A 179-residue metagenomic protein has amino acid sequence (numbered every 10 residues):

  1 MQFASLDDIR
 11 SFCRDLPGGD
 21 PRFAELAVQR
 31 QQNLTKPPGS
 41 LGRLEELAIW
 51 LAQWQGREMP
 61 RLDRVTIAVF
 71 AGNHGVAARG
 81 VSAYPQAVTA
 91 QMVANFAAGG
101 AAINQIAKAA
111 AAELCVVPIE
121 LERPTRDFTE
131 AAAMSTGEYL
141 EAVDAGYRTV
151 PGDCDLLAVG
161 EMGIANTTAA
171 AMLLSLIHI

Functional and structural regions predicted by a protein language model:
G18-P60: An N-cap/entry alpha-helix motif that binds or orients negatively charged groups
V28-Q32, Y84-A87, E122-A133: Gly-rich Lys/Arg/Thr-decorated short loops/hinges at beta-loop-alpha junctions or inter-strand turns that position
R57-D63, V150-G152, N166: Solvent-exposed alpha-helices and their adjacent loops that cap or buttress functional pockets in soluble metabolic
R61-V117: Active-site cofactor/substrate anionic-group-binding motifs, chiefly glycine- and Lys/Arg-rich phosphate-binding loops
A78, V159, I164-A171: Short glycine/serine/threonine-rich phosphate/pyrophosphate-binding segments that cradle anionic phosphate groups
V117-Y147: Small/polar-residue-rich loop-to-helix segments that shape phosphate-bearing ligand pockets
I177-I179: Conserved small/polar residues in nucleotide/adenosyl-binding loops
